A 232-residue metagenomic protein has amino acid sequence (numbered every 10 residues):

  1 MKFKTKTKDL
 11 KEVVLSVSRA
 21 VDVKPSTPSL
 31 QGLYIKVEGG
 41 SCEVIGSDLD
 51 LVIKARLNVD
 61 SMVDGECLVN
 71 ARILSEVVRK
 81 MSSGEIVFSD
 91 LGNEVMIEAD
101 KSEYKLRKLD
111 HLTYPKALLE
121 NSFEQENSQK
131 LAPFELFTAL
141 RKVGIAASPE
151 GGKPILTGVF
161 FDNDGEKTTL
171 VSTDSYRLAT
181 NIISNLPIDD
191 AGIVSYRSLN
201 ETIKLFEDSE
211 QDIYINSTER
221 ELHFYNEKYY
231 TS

Functional and structural regions predicted by a protein language model:
M1-S232: Structural preference for solvent-exposed beta-strand-turn elements and adjacent flexible terminal/loop segments within
